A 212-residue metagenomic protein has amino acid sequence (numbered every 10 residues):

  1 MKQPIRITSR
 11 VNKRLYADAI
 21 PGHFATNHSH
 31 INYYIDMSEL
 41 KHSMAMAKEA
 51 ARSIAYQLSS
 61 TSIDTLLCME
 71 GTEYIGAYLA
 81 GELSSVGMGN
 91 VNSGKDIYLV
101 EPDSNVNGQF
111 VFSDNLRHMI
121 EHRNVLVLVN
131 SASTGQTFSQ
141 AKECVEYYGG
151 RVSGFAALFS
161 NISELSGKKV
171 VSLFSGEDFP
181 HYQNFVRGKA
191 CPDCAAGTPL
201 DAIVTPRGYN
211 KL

Functional and structural regions predicted by a protein language model:
M1-S62, P206-L212: Active-site-facing substrate-recognition patch
K2-I7, Q140-L212: PRPP-dependent phosphoribosyltransferase catalytic core
Y56, G81, S85, E143 (+1 more regions): Short, well-ordered alpha-helices that flank and scaffold nucleotide-derived cofactor binding pockets
S59, S113-I120, Y182-R187: Short amphipathic alpha-helix with an adjacent loop that forms part of the alpha/beta core around
T61-T72: Short glycine-rich phosphate-binding loop at a beta-alpha junction
D64, R123, S153: Conserved acidic residues
C68, V127-L128: Hydrophobic Val/Ile/Leu positions in short beta-strands of Rossmann-like dinucleotide-binding domains
E73-L126, S133-Q136: Short, glycine/charge-rich flexible loops or terminal/linker lids adjacent to PRPP-binding catalytic cores
